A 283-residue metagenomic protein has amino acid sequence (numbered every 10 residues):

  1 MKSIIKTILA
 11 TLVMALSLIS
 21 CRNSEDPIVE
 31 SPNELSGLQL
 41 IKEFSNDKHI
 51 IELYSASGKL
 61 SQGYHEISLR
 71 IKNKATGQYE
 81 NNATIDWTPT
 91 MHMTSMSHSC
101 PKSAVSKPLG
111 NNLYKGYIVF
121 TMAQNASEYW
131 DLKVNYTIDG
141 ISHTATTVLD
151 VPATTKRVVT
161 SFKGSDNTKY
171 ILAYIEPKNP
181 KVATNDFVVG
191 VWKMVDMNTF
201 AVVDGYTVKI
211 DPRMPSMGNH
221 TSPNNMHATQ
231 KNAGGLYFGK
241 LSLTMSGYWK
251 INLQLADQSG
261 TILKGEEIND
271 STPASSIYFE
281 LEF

Functional and structural regions predicted by a protein language model:
S17-S20: C-terminal motif of bacterial Sec signal peptides marking the signal peptidase cleavage site
R22-S97, P101-A104, F279: Acidic/polar, low-complexity intrinsically disordered N-terminal segments immediately downstream of a Sec signal
S57-I71, K178-V195: Contiguous beta-strand segments within globular domains
H65, N73-S103, K193-H227, E267 (+1 more regions): Short flexible loop/turn segments that cap and initiate beta-strands
T76, N125, Y136-T144, A256-G265: Short acidic/polar inter-strand loop motif in beta-rich domains
K107-V119, E128, K231-K240: Aromatic sugar-binding surface patches on proteins that engage polysaccharides or sugar-phosphate polymers
V119-A126, S242-Y248, E282: Short, surface-exposed loop/turn segments at beta-strand-coil junctions that are enriched for proline with nearby
A123-V188: Surface-exposed beta-loop interaction hotspot
